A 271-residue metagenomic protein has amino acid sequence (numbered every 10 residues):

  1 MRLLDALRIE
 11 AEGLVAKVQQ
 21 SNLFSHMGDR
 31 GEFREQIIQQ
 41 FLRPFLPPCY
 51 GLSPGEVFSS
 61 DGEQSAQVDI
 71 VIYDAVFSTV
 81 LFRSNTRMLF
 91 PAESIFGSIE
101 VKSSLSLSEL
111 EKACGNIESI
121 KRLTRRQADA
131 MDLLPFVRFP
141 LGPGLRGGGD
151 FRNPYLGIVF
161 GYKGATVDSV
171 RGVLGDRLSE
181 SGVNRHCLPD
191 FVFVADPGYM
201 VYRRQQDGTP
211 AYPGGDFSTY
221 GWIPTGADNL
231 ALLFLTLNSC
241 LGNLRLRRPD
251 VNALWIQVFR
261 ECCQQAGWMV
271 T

Functional and structural regions predicted by a protein language model:
M1-Q67, I72-T271: Intrinsically disordered, low-complexity Ser/Thr/Pro/Gly-rich regulatory segments
